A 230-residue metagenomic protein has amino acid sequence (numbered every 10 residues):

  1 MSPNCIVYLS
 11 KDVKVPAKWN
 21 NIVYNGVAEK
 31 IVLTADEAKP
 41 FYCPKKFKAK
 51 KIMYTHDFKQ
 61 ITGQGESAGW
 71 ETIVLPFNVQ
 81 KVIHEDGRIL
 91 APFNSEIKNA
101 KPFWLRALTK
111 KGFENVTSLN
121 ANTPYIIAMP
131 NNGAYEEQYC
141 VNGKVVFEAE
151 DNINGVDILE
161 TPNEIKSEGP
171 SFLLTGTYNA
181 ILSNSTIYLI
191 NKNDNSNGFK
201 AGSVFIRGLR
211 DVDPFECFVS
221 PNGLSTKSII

Functional and structural regions predicted by a protein language model:
M1-D12: Structural signature of tandem-repeat unit edges
D12-R88, K110-I230: A short, polar beta-strand/turn micro-motif
A91-S95: Intrinsically disordered, low-complexity transcriptional regulatory regions of eukaryotic transcription factors
E96-K98, N195: Polar low-complexity intrinsically disordered regions
N99-E114: Short linear interaction motifs
